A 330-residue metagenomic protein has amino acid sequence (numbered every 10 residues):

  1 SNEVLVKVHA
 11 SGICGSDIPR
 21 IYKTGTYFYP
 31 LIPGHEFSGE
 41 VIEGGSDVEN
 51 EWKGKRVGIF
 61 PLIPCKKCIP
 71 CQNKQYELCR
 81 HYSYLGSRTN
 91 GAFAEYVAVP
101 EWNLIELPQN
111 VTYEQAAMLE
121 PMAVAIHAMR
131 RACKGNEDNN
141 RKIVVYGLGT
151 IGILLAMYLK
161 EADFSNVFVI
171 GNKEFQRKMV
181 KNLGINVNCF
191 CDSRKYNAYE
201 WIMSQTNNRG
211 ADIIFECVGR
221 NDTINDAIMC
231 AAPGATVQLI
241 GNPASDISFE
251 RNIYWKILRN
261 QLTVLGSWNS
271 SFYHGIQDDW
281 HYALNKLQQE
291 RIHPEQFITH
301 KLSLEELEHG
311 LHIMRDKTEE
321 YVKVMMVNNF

Functional and structural regions predicted by a protein language model:
S1-S11, T24-I69, P108-N110: Glycine-rich beta-strand-centered segment in the early N-terminal region that forms part of a ligand/cofactor-binding
G12, G45, V218-G219, G241-N242 (+1 more regions): Short glycine-/small-residue-rich Rossmann-like dinucleotide-binding loops
E36, K55-R56, P70, Y96 (+2 more regions): Residue-level marker of beta-strand positions
C65-Y146: NAD(P)H dinucleotide-binding glycine-rich loop of Rossmann-like/cofactor-binding domains, especially the beta1-alpha1
V111-K195: Mid-domain Rossmann-like dinucleotide-binding core that forms the NAD(H)/NADP(H) cofactor-binding site
C133-N139, K178-L262: Glycine-rich cofactor phosphate-binding loops and adjacent beta1-alpha1 units of small-molecule cofactor enzyme domains
D138, K142, N172, N208 (+4 more regions): C-terminal capping/lid region of NAD(P)-dependent oxidoreductase domains
Y196-S204, I247-I298, H309: C-terminal substrate-binding/catalytic core of Rossmann-like NAD(P)-dependent dehydrogenases/reductases
